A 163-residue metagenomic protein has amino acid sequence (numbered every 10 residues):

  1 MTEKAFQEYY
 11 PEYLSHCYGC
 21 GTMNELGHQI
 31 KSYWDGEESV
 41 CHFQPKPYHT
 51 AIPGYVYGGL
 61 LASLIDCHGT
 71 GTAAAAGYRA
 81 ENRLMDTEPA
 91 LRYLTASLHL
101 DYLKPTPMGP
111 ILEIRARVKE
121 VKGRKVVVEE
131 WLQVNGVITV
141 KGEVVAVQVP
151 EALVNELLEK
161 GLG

Functional and structural regions predicted by a protein language model:
M1-I52: Non-catalytic linker/capping segments at the edges of enzyme domains
M1-P11, T106-E113, R117-G163: HotDog/MaoC-like acyl-thioester-processing domains
L26-Q29, H42, T95-H99, E113-R115 (+1 more regions): Conserved beta-strand residues within beta-sheet cores
V40-C67, G71-A76: A conserved, well-ordered hydrophobic junction motif at loop->secondary-structure transitions
F43-P45, Y102, Q148: Hydrophobic residues in beta-strands and at strand termini
C67-G69, A76-N82, H99, V134-N135 (+1 more regions): Low-complexity, flexible helical/coil segments
T72-E113: Hydrophobic beta-strand-centered segment that forms part of the acyl-chain substrate-binding groove
